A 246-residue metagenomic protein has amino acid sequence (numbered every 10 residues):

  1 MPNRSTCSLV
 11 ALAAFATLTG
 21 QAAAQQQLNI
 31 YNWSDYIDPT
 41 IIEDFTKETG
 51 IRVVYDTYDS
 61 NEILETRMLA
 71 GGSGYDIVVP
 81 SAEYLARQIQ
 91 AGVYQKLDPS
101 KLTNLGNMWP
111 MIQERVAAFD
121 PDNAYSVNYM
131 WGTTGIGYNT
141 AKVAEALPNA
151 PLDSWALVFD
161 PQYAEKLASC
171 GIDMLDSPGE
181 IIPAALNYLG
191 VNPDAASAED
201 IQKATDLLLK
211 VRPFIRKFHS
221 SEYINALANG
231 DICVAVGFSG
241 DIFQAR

Functional and structural regions predicted by a protein language model:
M1-L9: Bacterial N-terminal signal peptides that target proteins for export
S8-T17: Bacterial N-terminal signal peptides
L18-A24: Sec/Tat signal peptide C-region and signal peptidase I cleavage site
Q25-Q88, N225: Early extracytoplasmic/lumenal segment of secretory-pathway proteins
D76-P80, R216-K217, C233-F238: Paired acidic/hydrophobic, glycine-rich loop segments that form the ligand-binding mouth/hinge of periplasmic-binding
V79-L85, I89-F214, H219-A228: Extracytoplasmic ligand-binding site segments that recognize negatively charged/polar headgroups
Y84-R87, V234-R246: A ligand-binding cleft/hinge motif common to bilobed small-molecule-binding domains
